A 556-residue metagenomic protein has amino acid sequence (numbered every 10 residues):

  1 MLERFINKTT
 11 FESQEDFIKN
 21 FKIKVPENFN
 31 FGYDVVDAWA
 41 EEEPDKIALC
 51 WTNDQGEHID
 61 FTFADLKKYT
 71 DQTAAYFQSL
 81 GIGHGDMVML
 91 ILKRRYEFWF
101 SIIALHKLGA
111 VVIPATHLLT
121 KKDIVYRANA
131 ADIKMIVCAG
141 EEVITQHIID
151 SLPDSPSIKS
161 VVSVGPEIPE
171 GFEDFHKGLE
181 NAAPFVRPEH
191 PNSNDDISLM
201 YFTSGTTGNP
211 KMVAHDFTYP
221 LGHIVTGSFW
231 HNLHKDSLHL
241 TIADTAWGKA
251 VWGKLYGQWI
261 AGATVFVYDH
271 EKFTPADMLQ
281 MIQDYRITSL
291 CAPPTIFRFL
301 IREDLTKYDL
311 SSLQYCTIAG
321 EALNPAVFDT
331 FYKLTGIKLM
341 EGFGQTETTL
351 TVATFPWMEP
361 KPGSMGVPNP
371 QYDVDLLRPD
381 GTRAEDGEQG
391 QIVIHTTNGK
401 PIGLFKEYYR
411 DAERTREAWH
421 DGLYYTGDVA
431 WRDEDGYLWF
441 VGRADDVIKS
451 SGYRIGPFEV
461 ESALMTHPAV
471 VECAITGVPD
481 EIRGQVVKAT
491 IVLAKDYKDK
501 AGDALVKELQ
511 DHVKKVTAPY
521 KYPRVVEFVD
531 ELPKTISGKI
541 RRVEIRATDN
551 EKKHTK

Functional and structural regions predicted by a protein language model:
P44-I47, S163-E173, E180-F202, N209 (+2 more regions): Conserved pre-ATP/AMP-binding loop-to-beta segment of ANL
I59-A64, S198-G222: Conserved AMP-binding A3 loop
I103, K107-K177, K495: Structural core segment of the AMP-binding/adenylate-forming
L119, V125-R127, I136-E141, L290 (+6 more regions): AMP-binding/adenylate-forming catalytic core of the ANL superfamily
V164, K515-K539, K556: AMP-binding/adenylate-forming catalytic domain of the ANL superfamily
H176, I260, I287-C291, I301-K361 (+2 more regions): Gly/Ser/Thr-rich phosphate-binding loop
L221-T241, T245-T288, E303: Conserved AMP-binding/adenylation subdomain of ANL enzymes
T382-E417, I455: Conserved ATP/PPi-binding loop(s) of AMP-dependent carboxylate-activating enzymes
